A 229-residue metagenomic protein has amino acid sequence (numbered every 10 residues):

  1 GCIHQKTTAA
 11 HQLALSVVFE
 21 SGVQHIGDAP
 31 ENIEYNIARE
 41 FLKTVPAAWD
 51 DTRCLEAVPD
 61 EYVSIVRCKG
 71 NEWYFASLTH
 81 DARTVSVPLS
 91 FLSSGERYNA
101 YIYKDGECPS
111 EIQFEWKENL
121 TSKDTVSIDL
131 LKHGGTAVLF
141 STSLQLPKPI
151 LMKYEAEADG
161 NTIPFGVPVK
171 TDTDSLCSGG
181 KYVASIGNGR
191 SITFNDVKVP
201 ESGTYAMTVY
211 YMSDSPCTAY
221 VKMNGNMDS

Functional and structural regions predicted by a protein language model:
G1-E31, L55-A57: Glycan-recognition surfaces
V18, F75, H133: Conserved, mostly hydrophobic/aromatic
F41-I65: Edge strands and adjacent loops of beta-rich recognition modules
V58-G95, T136-L139: Carbohydrate-binding surface patches
A82-P109, M207, A219-V221: Beta-strand-rich binding/interaction modules
I102-K123, M227: Solvent-exposed beta-strand/loop surfaces of large extracellular or lumenal domains
K117-P147: C-terminal beta-strand-rich structural cap/linker in extracellular carbohydrate-active enzymes
Q145-S229: Extracytoplasmic
